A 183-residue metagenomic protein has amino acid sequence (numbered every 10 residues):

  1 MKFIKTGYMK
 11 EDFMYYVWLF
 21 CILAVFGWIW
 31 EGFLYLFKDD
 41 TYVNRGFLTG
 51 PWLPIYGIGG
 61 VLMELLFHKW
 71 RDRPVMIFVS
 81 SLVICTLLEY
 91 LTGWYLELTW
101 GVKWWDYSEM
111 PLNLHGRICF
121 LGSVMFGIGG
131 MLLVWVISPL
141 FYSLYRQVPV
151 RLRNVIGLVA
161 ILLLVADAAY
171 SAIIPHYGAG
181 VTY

Functional and structural regions predicted by a protein language model:
K2-Y183: Aromatic-rich, lipid-facing transmembrane alpha helices and their immediate juxtamembrane interface loops in integral
